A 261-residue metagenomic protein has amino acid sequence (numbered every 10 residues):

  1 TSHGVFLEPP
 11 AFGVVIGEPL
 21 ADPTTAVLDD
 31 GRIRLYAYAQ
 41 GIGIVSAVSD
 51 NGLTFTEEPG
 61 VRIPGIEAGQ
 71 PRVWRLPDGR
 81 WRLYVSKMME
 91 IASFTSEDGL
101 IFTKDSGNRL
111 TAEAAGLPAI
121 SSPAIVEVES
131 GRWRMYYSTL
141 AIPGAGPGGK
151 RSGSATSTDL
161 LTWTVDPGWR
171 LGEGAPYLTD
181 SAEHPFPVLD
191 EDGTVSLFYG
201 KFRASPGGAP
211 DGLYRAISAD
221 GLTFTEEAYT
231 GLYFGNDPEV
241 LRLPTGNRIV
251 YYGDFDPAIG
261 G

Functional and structural regions predicted by a protein language model:
T1-G261: Carbohydrate-active catalytic/glycan-binding domains of CAZyme proteins, especially the secreted or lumenal ectodomains
